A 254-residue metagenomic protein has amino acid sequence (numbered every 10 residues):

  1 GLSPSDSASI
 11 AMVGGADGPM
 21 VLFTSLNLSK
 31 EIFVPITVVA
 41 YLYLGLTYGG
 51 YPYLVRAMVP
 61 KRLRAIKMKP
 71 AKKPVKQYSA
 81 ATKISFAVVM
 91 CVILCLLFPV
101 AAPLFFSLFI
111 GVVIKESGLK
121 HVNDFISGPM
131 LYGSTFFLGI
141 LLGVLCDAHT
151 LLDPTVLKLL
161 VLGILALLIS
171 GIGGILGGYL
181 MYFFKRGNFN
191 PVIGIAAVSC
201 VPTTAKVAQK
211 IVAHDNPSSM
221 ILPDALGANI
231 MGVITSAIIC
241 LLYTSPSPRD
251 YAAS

Functional and structural regions predicted by a protein language model:
S5-E31, K73-T82, F184-M231: Alpha-helical membrane segments and immediately flanking helix-loop junctions that form or couple to the substrate/ion
A8-A11, V100-F106, L165: Structural signature of hydrophobic alpha-helical transmembrane segments
I32-Y48, G163-L167: Alpha-helical transmembrane segments
V39-L119: Membrane-embedded hairpin module used as a gating/binding unit in multi-pass transport and secretion proteins
Y43, A148-I175, A225-N229: Entry/N-cap segments of selected transmembrane alpha helices and their immediately preceding amphipathic helices
G111-I114, L131-D153: Hydrophobic transmembrane alpha-helices of secondary-active transporters and Na+-translocating membrane complexes
K120-M130, D147-V161, Y179-F189, H214 (+2 more regions): Interfacial helix-loop-helix linkers and transmembrane-helix boundary segments in multi-pass membrane proteins
P246-S254: Single conserved hydrophobic/aromatic residue that forms the stacking wall/gate of nucleotide- or nucleobase-binding
